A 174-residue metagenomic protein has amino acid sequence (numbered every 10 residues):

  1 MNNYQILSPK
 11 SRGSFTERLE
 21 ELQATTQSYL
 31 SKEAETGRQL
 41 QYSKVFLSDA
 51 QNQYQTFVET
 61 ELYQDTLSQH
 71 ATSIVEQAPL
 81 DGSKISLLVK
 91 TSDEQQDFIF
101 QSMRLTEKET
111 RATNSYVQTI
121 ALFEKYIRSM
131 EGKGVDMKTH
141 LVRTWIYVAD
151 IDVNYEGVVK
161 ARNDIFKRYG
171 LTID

Functional and structural regions predicted by a protein language model:
M1-D174: Short, polar/acidic, helix-capping and beta-turn segments at strand->helix junctions that line the mouths
